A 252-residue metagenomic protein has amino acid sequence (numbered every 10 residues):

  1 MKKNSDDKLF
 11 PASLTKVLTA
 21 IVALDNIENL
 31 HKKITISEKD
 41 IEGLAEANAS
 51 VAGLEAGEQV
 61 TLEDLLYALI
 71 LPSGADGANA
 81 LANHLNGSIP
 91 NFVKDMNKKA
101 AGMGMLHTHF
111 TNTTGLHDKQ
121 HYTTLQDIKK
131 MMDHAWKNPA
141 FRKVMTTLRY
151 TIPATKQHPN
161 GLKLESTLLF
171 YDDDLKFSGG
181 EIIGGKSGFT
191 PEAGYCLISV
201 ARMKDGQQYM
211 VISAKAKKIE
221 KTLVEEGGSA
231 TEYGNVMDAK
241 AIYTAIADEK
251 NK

Functional and structural regions predicted by a protein language model:
M1-Q126, A135-W136: Active-site-adjacent loops and short helices of periplasmic peptidoglycan-processing enzymes
G87-K252: Penicillin-recognizing serine hydrolase domain
